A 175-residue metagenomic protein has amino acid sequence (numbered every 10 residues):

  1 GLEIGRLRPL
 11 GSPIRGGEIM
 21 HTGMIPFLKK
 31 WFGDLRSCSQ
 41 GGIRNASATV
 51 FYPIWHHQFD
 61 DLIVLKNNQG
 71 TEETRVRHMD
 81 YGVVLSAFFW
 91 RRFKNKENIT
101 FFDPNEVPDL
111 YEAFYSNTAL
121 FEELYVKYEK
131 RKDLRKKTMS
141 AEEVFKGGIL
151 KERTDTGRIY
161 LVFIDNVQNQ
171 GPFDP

Functional and structural regions predicted by a protein language model:
G1-P175: Active-site cavity-forming subdomains of large catalytic enzyme subunits
